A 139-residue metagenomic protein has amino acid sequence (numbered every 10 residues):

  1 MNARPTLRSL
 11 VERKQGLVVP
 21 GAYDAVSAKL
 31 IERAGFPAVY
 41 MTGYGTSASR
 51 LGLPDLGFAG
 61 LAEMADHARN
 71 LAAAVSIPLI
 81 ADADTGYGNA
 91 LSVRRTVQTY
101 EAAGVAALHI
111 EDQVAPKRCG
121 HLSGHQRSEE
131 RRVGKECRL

Functional and structural regions predicted by a protein language model:
M1-G21, A25, K29-A34: N-terminal amphipathic alpha-helix/helix-capping segment at the start of soluble metabolic enzymes
V18-D24, V39-M41, L79-A83, L108-I110: Hydrophobic faces of well-ordered beta-strands that scaffold small-molecule active sites in alpha/beta enzyme cores
S27-L30, G88-T99: Catalytic cores of alpha/beta
V39-E63, T85-A90, H109-E129: Glycine-rich, proline-tolerant flexible connector loops at the mouths of alpha/beta enzymes
G52-L53, A65-D66, A72-A74: N-terminal secretory/targeting leader peptides
E63-N70, R95-A103, R132: Alpha-helical scaffolding segments of alpha/beta enzyme cores, especially the outer helices of TIM-barrel or partial
R131-C137: Conserved small/polar residues in nucleotide/adenosyl-binding loops
